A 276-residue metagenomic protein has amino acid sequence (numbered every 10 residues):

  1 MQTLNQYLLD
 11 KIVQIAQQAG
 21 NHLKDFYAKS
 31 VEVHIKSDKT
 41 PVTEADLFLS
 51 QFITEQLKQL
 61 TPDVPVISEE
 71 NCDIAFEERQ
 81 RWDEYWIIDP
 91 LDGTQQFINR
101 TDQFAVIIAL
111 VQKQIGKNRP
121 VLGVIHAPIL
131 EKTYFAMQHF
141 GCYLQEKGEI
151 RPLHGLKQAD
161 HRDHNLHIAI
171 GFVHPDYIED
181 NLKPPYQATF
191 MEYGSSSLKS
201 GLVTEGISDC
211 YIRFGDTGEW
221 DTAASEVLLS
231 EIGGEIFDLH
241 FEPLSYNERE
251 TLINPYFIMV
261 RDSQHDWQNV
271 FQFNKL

Functional and structural regions predicted by a protein language model:
M1-A16, G20-N21, N181-P184, K199-L276: Oxyanion/phosphate-interacting regions
M1-L91: N-terminal subdomain of lithium-sensitive/metallo-dependent phosphomonoesterases centered on the IMPase/IPPase/PAP
L23, D46, L57, T94 (+5 more regions): Residue-level signal for inorganic ion chemistry
S68-E70, G194, H240: Short loop/edge segments at beta-strand edges and connector loops that shape dinucleotide/nucleotide cofactor-binding
N71-C72, F172-Y177, S263: Short, polar loop motifs at secondary-structure junctions
R79-Y143: DPxDG-like acidic metal-binding loop motif
I115-K117, G141-L144, G148-P152, Q264-N269: Short helix-loop capping/hinge motifs at secondary-structure junctions, enriched in acidic/polar residues
L156-G194: Short loop->beta-strand "edge-of-pocket" segments that line small-molecule binding or catalytic clefts across diverse
